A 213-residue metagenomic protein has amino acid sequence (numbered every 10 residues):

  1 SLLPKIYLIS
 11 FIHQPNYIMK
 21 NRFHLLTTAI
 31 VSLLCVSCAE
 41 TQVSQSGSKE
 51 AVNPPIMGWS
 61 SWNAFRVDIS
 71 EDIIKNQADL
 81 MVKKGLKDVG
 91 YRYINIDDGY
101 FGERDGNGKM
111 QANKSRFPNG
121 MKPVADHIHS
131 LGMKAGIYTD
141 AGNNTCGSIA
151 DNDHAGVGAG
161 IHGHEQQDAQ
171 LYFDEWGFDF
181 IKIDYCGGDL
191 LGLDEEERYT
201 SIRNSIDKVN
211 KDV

Functional and structural regions predicted by a protein language model:
S1-I18: Short, Lys/Arg-enriched N-terminal segments with co-localized hydrophobic residues within the first ~10-30 amino acids
K20-T27: Bacterial N-terminal signal peptides that target proteins for export
V36-S37: C-terminal motif of bacterial Sec signal peptides marking the signal peptidase cleavage site
V43-E71: N-terminal module-boundary/linker segments of secreted carbohydrate-active enzymes
V52, K87-G90, N210-V213: Short helix-terminating capping/connector loops at secondary-structure junctions
Q77, M81-L191: Aromatic-lined carbohydrate-binding/catalytic grooves of carbohydrate-active enzymes
A125-H129, D194-V213: Active-site-proximal helices and loops of the catalytic beta/alpha 8
